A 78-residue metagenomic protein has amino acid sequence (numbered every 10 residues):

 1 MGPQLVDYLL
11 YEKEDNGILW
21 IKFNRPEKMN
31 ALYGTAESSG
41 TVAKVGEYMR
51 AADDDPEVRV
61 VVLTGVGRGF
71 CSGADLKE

Functional and structural regions predicted by a protein language model:
M1-V66: Conserved CoA-thioester-binding segment of acyl-CoA-metabolizing enzymes
R68-E78: Amphipathic alpha-helical interaction surfaces in cytosolic regulatory modules
